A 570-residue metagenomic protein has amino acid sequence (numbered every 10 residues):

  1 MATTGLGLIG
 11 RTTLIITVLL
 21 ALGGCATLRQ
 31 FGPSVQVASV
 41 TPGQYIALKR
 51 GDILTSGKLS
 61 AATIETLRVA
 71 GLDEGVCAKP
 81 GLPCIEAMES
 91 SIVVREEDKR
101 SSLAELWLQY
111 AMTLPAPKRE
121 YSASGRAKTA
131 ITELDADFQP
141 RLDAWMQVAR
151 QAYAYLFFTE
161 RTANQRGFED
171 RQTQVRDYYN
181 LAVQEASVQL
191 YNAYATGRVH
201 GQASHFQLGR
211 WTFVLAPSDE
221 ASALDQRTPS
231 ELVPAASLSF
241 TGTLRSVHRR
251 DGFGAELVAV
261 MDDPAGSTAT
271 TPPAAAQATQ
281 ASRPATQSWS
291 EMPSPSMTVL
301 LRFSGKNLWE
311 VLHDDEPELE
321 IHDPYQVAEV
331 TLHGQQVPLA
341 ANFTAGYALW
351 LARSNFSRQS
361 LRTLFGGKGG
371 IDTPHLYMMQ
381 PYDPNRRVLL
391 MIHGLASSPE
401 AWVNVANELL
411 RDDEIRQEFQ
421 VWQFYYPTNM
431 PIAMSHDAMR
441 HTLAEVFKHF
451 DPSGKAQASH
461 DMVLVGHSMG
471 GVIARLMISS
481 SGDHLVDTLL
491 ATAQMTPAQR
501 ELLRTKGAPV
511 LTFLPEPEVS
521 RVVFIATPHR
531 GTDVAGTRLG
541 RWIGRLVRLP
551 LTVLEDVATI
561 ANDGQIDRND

Functional and structural regions predicted by a protein language model:
A2-L14: Bacterial N-terminal signal peptides that target proteins for export
T12-G23: Bacterial N-terminal signal peptides
C25-L389, S398-N404, Q420-Q423: Flexible, membrane-associating and regulatory peripheral segments of lipid-active enzymes
M112, A116-S187, Y191, T196 (+2 more regions): Serine-dependent carboxylesterase/thioesterase catalytic core of lipase-like alpha/beta-hydrolase/SGNH enzymes
D372-H375, A406, H436, R440-L443: Short, well-ordered alpha-helical scaffold segments within catalytic/effector domains
Y382-P384, E414-I415, Q457: Intrinsically disordered, low-complexity regulatory regions enriched in Ser/Pro/Gly/Thr and acidic residues
V403-F419: Short amphipathic alpha-helix adjacent to the substrate-entry channel of hydrolases
